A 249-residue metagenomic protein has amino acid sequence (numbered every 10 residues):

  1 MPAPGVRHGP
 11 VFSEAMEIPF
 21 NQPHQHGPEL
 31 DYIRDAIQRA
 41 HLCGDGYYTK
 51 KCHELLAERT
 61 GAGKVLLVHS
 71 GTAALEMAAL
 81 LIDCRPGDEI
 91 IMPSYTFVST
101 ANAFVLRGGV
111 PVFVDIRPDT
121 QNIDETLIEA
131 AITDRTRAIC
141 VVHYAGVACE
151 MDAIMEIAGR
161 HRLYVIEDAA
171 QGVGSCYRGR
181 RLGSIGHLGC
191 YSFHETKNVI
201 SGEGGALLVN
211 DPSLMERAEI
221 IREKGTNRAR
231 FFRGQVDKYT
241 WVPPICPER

Functional and structural regions predicted by a protein language model:
P2-P4, G9-P10, D237, W241: Short, often N-terminal, low-complexity regions that either remain intrinsically disordered or form a short helix
G5-C43: N-terminal "arm"/small-domain region of PLP-dependent enzymes with the aminotransferase-like
A15, G172-R178, I185-R249: Active-site region of PLP-dependent enzymes
D31-Q38, K50-G61, T126-D134, D152-R162 (+2 more regions): Replace "anionic and nucleotidyl ligands
D45-E89, A103-R107, F113-D115, R180: Phosphate-binding glycine-rich loop
L80-A169, C176: PLP-dependent aminotransferase-like
